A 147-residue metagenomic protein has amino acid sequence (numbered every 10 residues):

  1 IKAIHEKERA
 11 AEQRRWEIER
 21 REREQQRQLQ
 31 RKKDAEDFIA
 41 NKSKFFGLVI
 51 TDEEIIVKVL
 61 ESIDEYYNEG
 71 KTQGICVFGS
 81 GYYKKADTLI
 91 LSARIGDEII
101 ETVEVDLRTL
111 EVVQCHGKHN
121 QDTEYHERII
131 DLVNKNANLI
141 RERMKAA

Functional and structural regions predicted by a protein language model:
I1-A147: Catalytic-core elements of nucleic-acid end-processing and repair enzymes
